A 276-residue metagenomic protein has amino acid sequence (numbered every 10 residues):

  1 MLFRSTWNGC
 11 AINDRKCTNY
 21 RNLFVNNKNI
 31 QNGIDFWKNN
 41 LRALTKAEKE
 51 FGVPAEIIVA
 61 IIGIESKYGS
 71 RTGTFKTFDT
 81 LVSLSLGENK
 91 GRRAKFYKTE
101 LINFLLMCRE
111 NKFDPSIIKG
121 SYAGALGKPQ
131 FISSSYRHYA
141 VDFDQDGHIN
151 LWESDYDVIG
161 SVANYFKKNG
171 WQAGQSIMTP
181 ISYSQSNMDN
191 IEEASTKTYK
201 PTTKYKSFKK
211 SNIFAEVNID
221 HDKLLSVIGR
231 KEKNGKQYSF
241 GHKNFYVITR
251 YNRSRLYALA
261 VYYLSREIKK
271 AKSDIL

Functional and structural regions predicted by a protein language model:
S5-N8, D14-L23, T72-K98, V162 (+2 more regions): Catalytic and substrate-binding regions of cell-wall glycan-acting enzymes that process beta-1,4-linked
N27-S66, T74, S83-K95, T99-E100: Export/targeting segments at the very N-terminus of extracytoplasmic proteins
N39-K46, E56-A60, K76, F96-N103 (+5 more regions): Extracytoplasmic/secreted proteins, especially bacterial periplasmic and envelope-associated proteins
F78-G87, L126-V141, V162: Substrate-binding/active-site groove segments that recognize and process beta-1,4-linked N-acetyl-hexosamine
G87-A125, P129-Q130: Phosphate/pyrophosphate-binding betaalpha-module
D142-L151: Acidic, glycine-anchored loop motifs typical of Ca2+
I181-L276: C-terminal soluble interaction/assembly domains
